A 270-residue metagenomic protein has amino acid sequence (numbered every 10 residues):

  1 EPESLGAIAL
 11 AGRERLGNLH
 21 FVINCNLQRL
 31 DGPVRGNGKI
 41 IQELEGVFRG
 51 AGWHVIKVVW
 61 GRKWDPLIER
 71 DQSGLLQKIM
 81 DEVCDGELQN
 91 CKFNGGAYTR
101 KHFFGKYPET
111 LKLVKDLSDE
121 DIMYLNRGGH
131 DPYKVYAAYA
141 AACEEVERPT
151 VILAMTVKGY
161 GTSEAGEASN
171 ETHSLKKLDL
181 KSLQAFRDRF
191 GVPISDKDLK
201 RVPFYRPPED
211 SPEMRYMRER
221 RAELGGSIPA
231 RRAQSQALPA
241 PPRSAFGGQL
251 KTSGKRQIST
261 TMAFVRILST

Functional and structural regions predicted by a protein language model:
P2, H20-T270: Conserved acidic/glycine
P2-V22: A short alpha/beta connector and helix-capping loop motif
